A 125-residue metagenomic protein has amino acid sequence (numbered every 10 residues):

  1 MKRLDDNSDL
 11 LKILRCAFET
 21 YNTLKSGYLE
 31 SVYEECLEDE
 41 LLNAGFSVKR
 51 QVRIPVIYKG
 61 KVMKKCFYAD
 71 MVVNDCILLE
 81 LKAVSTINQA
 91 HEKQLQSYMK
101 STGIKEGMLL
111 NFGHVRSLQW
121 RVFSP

Functional and structural regions predicted by a protein language model:
M1-S47, E106, V115-R116, V122-P125: Solvent-exposed, charged helical/coil patches that constitute nucleic-acid or partner-interaction surfaces
K25, A69-I87, Y98: Conserved catalytic cores of phosphodiester-cleaving nucleases, focusing on short active-site segments
L42-Y58: A short acidic/basic microdomain associated with nuclease active sites
F46, K61, C76-I77: Well-ordered beta-strand scaffold positions
Y58-V62, L118-Q119: Short, solvent-exposed polar/charged micro-motifs at secondary-structure junctions
K82-P125: Nucleic-acid nuclease catalytic cores
